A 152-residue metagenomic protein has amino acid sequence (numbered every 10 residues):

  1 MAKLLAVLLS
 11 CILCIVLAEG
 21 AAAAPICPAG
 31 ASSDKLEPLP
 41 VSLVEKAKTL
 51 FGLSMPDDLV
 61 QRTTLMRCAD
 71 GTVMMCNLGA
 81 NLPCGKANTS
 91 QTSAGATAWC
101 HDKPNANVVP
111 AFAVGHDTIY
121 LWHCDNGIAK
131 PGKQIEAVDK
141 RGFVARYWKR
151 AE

Functional and structural regions predicted by a protein language model:
M1-K3: N-terminal secretory signal peptides that target proteins for export/translocation
A6-V16: Bacterial N-terminal signal peptides
V16-A22: Bacterial Sec-dependent signal peptides at the C-terminal "C-region" and cleavage site
A22-E152: Cysteine-centric segments in proteins
